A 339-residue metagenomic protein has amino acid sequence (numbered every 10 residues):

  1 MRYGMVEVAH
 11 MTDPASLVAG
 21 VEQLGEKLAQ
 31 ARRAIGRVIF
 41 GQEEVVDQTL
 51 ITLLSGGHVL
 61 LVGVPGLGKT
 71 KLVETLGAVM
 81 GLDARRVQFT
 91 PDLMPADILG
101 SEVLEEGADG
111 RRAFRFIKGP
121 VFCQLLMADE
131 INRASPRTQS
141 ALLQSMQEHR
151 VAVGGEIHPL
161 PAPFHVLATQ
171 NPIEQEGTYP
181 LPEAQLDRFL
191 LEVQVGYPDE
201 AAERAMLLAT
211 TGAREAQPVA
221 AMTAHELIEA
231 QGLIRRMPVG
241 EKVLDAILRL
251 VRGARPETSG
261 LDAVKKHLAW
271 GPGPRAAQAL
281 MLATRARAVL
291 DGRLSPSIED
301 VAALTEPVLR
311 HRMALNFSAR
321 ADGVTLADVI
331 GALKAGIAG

Functional and structural regions predicted by a protein language model:
G4-V18, E22, P256-G339: C-terminal engagement/docking regions of AAA+ P-loop ATPases
V18-G25, V38, T178, E192-A263 (+4 more regions): Conserved C-terminal "switch" segment of AAA+ ATPases
G20-V64: Pre-Walker A (pre-P-loop) alpha-helix and adjacent loop at the N terminus of AAA/AAA+ ATPase modules, a conserved
Q48-I51, E105-M127: Conserved alpha-helical scaffold flanking the Walker A/P-loop in AAA+ ATPase domains
L53-P91: Walker A/P-loop
V64, I98, T169: P-loop (Walker A) phosphate-binding loop of NTP-binding proteins
E105-G110, A134-T138, M146-M237, R285-R287: Canonical AAA+ ATPase core
D129-E130, A141: Walker B catalytic acidic pair
